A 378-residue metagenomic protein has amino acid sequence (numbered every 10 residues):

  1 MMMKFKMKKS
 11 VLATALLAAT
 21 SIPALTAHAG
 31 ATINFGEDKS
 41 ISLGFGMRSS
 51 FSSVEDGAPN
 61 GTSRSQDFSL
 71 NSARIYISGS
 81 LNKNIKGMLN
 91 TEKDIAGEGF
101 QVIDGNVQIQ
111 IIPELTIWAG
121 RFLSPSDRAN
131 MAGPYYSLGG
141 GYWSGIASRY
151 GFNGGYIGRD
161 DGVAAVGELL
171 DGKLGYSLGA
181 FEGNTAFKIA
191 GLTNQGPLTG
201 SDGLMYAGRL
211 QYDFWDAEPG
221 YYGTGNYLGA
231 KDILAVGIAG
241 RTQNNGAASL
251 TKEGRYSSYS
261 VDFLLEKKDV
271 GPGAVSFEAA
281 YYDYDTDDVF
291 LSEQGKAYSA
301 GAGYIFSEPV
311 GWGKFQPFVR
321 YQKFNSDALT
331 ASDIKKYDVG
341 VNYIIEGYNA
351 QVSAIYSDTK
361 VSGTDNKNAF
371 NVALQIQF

Functional and structural regions predicted by a protein language model:
M1-T32: Cleavable N-terminal export/targeting peptides
K4, T32, G36, G61-T62 (+2 more regions): Outer-membrane beta-barrel pore domains
P23, E98, A186, V361-S362: A short hydrophobic/aromatic micro-motif that marks alpha-helical segments and, especially, helix-coil
G30-A186, G200-E218, T224-G229, Q294-E308 (+2 more regions): Outer membrane beta-barrel
S69, I112-E114, Y142-I146, I189-L192 (+2 more regions): Glycine-rich loops and low-complexity Gly/Arg-rich segments that provide flexible linkers or classic glycine-based
S177-G179, F187-Q195, G220-Y221, A248-L250: A short secondary-structure junction signal
Q195-S201, G254: Interfacial loop-to-helix transition and helix-capping segments at the boundaries of transmembrane helices
E218-Y221, G273-V275: Short, structured loop/turn "capping" segments at alpha-beta junctions
